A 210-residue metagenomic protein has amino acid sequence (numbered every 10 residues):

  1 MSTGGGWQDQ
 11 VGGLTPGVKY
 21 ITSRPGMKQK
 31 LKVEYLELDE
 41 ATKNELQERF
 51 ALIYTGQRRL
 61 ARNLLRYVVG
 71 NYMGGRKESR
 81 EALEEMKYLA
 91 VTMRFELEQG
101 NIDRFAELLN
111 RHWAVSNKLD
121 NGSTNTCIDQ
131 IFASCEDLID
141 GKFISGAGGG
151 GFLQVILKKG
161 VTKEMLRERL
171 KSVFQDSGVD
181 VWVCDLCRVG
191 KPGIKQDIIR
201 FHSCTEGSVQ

Functional and structural regions predicted by a protein language model:
M1-G4, Q8-F143, Q154-Q210: C-terminal nucleotide
G151: Conserved glycine-rich beta-strand-loop-beta hairpin in the small C-terminal domain of fold type I
